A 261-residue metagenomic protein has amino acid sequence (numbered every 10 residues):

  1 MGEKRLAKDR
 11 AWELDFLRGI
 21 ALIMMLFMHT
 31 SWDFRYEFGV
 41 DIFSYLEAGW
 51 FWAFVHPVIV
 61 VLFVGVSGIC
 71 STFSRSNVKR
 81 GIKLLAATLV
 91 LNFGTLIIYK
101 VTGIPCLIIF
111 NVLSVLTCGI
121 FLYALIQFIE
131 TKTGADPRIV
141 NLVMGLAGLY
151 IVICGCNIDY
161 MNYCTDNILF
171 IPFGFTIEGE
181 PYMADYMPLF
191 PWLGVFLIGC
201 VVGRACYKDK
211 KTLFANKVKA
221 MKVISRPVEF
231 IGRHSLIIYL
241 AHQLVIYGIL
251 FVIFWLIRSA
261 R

Functional and structural regions predicted by a protein language model:
M1-R261: Alpha-helical transmembrane segments and their immediate juxtamembrane cytosolic regions
